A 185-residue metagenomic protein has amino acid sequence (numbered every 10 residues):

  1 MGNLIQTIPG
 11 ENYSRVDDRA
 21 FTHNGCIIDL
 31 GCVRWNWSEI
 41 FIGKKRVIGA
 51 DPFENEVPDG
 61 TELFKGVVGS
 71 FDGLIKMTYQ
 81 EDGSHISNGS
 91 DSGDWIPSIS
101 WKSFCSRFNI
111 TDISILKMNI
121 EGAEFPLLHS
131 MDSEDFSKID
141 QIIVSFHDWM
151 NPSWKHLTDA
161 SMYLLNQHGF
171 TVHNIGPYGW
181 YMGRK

Functional and structural regions predicted by a protein language model:
M1-K185: Phosphate/nucleotide-binding beta-alpha loop and adjacent structural elements of enzyme active sites
